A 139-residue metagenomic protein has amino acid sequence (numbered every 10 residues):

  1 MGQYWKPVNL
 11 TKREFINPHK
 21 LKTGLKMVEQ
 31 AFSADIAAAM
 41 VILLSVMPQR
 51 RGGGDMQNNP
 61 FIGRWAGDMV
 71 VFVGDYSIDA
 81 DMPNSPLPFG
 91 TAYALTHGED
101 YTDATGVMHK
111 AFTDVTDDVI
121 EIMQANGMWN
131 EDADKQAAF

Functional and structural regions predicted by a protein language model:
M1-K22: Short, extreme N-terminal segment that most often corresponds to the first beta-strand
K20-S33: Conserved, aromatic- and glycine-enriched, well-ordered alpha/beta core segments that occur as contiguous structural
Q30-F139: Low-complexity intrinsically disordered segments
